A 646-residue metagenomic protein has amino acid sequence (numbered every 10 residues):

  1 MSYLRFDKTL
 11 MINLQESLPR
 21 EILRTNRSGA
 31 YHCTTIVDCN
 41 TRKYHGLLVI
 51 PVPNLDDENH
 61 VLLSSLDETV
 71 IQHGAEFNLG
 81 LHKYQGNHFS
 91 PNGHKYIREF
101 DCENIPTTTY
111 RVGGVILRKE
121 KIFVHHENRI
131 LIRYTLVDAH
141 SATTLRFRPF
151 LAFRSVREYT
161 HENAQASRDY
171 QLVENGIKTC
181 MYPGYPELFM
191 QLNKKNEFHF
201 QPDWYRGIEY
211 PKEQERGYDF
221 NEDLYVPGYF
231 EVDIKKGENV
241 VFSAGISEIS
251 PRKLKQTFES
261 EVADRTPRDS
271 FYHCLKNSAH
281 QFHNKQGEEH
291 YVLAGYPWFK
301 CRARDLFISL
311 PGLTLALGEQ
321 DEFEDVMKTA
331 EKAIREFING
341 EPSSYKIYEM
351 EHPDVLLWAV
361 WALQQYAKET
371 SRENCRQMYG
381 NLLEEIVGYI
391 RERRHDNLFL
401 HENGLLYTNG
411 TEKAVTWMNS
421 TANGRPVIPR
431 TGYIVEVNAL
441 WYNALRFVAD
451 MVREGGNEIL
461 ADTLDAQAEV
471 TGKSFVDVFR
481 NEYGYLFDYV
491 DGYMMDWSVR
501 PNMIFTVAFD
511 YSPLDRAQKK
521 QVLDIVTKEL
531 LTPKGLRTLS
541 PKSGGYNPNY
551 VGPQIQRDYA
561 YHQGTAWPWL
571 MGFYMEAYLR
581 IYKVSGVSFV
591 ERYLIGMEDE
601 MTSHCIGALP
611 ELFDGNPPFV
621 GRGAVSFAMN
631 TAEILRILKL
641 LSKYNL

Functional and structural regions predicted by a protein language model:
M1-P267, F271, P297, E319-Q320 (+3 more regions): Terminal accessory carbohydrate-recognition/targeting modules of carbohydrate-active enzymes
L79-I105, V112-G114, E392, D524-T532 (+4 more regions): Non-catalytic C-terminal accessory modules of carbohydrate-active enzymes
D138-A139, T160-N163, L172, I234-K236 (+8 more regions): Aromatic-rich carbohydrate-recognition surfaces in CAZymes
R252, Y366-M378, F447-L464, A517 (+1 more regions): Inter-helical turn/loop segments and adjacent helix faces that build the functional surface of alpha-helical bundle
K253, R268-G287, F299-K300, A316: Alpha-solenoid helical-repeat scaffolds
H273, R391, L398-H401, Y442-D524 (+3 more regions): Catalytic cores of carbohydrate-active enzymes
N277-K285, K328-E336, D599-I606: Glycine-rich, acidic and aromatic/proline-enriched surface loops and short helix-turn segments that act as binding
F282-C301, N339-W358, A362, Y366 (+4 more regions): Carbohydrate-binding/catalytic loop surfaces
